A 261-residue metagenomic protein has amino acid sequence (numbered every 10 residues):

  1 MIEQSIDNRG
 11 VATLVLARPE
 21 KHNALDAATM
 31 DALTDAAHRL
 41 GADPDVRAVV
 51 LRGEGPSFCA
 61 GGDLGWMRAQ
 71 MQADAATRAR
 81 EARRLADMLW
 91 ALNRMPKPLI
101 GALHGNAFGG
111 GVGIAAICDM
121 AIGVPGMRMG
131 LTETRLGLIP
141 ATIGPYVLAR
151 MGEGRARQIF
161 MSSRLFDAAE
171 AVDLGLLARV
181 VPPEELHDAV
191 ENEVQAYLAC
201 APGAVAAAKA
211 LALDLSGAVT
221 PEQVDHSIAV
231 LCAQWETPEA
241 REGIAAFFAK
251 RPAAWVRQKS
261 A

Functional and structural regions predicted by a protein language model:
M1, A245-A261: Terminal low-complexity tails and localization/encapsulation signals of metabolic enzymes
M1-E54, W90, H187, A261: Conserved CoA-thioester-binding segment of acyl-CoA-metabolizing enzymes
L14, R18, A32-L33, L51 (+6 more regions): Terminal peptide-recognition signature
A17, N23, G55, G61-D63 (+3 more regions): Conserved phosphate-binding and hydrolysis motifs of nucleotide-dependent enzymes
A36, R84-M95: Catalytic-core regions built around general acid/base machinery
G53-M88, A107, V219: Glycine- (often His-adjacent) and acidic-residue-rich active-site loop that binds/positions the CoA thioester
W90-G203, T237, E242-A245, R251: Crotonase-fold acyl-CoA enzyme core
I159-F160, L211-L215, A229-W235: Helix-loop "lid/cap" segments that line or gate small-molecule binding pockets
